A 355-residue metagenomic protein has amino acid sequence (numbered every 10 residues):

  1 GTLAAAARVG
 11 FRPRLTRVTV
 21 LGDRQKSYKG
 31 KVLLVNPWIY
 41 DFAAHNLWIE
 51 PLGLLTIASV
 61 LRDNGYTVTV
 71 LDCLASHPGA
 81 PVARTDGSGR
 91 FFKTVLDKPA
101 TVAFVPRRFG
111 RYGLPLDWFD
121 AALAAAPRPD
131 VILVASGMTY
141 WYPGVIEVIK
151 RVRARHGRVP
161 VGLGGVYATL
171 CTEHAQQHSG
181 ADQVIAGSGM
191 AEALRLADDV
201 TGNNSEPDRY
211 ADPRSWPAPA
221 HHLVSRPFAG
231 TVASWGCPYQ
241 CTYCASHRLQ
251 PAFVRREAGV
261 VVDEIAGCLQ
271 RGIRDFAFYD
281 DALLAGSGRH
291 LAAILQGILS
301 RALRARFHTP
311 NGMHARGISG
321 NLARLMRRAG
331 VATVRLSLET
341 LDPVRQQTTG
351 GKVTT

Functional and structural regions predicted by a protein language model:
T2-G10: Extreme N-terminal basic, low-complexity initiation segments that serve as generic localization/processing leaders
A6, V20-D23, A302: Intrinsically disordered and other compositionally biased segments
G10-L15, L21-D275: Acidic, low-complexity intrinsically disordered segments
V20-Y28, L123, I318-G330: Short amphipathic alpha-helices and their capping/turn segments at secondary-structure boundaries
R214-T355: Radical SAM [4Fe-4S] cluster-binding motif and immediate context
